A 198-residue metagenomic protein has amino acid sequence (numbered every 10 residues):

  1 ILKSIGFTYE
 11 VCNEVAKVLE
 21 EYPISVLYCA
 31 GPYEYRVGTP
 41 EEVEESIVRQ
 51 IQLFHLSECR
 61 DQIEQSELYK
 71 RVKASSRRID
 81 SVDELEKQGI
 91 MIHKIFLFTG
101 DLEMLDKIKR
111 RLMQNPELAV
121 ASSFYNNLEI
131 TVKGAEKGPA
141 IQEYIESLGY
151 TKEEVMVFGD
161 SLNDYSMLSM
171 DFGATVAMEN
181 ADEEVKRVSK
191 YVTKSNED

Functional and structural regions predicted by a protein language model:
L2, Y125, R187-V188: Residue-level signal for pocket-adjacent positions within structured domains
L2-I5, V192-T193: Short glycine-enriched, charge-decorated loop/helix-capping segments at active-site entrances that position
S4-N13: Active-site-adjacent loop/tail segments of enzyme domains
C12, V18, Y22-I24, C29-F158 (+1 more regions): Conserved acidic, metal-coordinating active-site core of Asp-based, Mg2+-dependent phosphoryl-transfer enzymes
S25, L118, A174-T175, D198: A general structural signal for well-ordered secondary-structure junctions
S81-V82, S195-D198: Short, intrinsically disordered, charge-balanced linker/junction segments flanking boundaries in proteins
Y125, E136, N180, N196-E197: Short beta->alpha linker loops
I141, T151-N196: Acidic, Mg2+-coordinating phosphoryl-transfer loop and its flanking beta/alpha structural elements, shared across
